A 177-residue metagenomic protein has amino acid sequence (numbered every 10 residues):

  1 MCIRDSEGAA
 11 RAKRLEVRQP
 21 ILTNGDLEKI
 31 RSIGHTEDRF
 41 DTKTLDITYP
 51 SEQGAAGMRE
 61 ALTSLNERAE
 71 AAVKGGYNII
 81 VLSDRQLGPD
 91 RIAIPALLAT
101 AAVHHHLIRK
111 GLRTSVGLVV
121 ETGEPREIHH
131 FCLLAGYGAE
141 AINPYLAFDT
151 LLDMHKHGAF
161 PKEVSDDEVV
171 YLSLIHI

Functional and structural regions predicted by a protein language model:
M1, A96-T100, F131, S173: Amphipathic alpha-helical segments in well-structured domains
M1-S6, I175-I177: Conserved small/polar residues in nucleotide/adenosyl-binding loops
R4-K110: Non-catalytic terminal/interface segments that mediate subunit docking, oligomerization, and allosteric communication
H105, R109-I175: Phosphate/diphosphate-binding loops
